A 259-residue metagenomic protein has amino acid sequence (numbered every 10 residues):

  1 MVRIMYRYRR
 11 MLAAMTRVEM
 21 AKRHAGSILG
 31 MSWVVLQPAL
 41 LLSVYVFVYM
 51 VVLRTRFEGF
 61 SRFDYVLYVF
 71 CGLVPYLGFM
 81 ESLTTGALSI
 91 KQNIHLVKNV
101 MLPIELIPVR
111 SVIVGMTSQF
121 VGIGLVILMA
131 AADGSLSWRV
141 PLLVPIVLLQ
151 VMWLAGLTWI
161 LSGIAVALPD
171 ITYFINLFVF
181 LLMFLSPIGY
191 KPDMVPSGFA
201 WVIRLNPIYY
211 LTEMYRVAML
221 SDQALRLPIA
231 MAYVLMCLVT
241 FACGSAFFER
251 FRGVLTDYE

Functional and structural regions predicted by a protein language model:
M1-E259: Hydrophobic transmembrane alpha-helices and immediately adjacent juxtamembrane helices of multi-pass inner-membrane
